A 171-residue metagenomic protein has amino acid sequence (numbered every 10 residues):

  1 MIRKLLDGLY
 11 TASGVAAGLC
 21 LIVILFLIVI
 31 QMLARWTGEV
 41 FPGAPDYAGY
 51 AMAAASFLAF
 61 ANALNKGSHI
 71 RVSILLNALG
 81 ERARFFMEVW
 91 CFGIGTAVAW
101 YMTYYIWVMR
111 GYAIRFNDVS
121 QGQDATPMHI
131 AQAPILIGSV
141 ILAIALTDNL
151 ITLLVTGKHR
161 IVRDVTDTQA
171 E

Functional and structural regions predicted by a protein language model:
M1-E171: Alpha-helical transmembrane segments and membrane-interface helix-loop junctions in multi-pass membrane proteins
